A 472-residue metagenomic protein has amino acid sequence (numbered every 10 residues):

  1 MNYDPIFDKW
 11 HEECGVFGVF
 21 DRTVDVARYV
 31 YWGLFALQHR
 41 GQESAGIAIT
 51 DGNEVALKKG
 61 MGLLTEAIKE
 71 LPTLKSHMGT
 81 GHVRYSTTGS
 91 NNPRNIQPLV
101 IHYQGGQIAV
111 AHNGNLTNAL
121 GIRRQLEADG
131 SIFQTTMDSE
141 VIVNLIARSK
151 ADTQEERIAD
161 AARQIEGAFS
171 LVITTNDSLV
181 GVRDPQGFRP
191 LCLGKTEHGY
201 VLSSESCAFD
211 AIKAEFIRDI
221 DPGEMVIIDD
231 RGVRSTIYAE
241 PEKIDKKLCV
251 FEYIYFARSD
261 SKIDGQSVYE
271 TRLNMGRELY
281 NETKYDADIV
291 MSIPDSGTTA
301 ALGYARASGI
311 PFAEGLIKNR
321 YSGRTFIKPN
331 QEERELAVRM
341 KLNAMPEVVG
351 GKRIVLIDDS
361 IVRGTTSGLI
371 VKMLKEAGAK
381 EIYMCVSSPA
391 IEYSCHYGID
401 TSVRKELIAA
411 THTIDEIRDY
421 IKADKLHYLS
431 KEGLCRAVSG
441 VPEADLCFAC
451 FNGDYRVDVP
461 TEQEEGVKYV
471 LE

Functional and structural regions predicted by a protein language model:
M1-P222, I227-A287, I293, E381: Conserved short alpha-helical segments that host acidic/polar catalytic motifs at enzyme active sites
V26, T87-T88, N118, F188-R189 (+7 more regions): Flexible loop/turn segments at secondary-structure boundaries
A111, T174, V182-R183, G194 (+11 more regions): Generic beta-strand/beta-sheet core signal
S131, A151-D152, E282-A287, R306-A313 (+2 more regions): Secondary-structure transition/capping motifs at alpha-helix termini and the adjoining loop/turn into the next element
T135, E140-V143, F312-G323, Y420-V438: A conserved beta-strand->alpha-helix junction
D160, A208, E215, G223-E224 (+4 more regions): Phosphate/diphosphate-binding loops
A162, D177-S178, K213-D219, K372-E472: PRPP-dependent phosphoribosyltransferase catalytic core
G309-I354, G364-T365, E392-G398: Short, glycine/charge-rich flexible loops or terminal/linker lids adjacent to PRPP-binding catalytic cores
